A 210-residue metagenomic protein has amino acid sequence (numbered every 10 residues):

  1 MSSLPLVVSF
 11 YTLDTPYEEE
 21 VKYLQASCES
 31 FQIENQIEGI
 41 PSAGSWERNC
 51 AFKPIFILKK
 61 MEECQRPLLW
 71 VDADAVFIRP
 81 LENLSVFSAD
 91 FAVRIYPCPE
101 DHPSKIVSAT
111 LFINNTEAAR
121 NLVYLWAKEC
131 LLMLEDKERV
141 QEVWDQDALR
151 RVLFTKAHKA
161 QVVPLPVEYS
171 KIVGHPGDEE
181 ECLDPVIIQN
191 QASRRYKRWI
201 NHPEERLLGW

Functional and structural regions predicted by a protein language model:
M1-R66, T116-E117, A157-H158, C182 (+2 more regions): N-terminal anchoring/stem segment of glycosyltransferases
C28, I57, D74, L111 (+2 more regions): A residue-level signal for conserved active-site and pocket-lining positions in enzyme catalytic cores
Q36-E38, L69-D72, V93, Q161-P166: A structural signal for short, well-ordered beta-strand segments and their strand-loop junctions that often border
P41-S45, R94-E100, D136: A short glycine/serine-rich beta->alpha loop
N49, L84-S85, G177-E180: Short glycine-biased active-site loop of nucleotidyltransferases that positions the nucleotide triphosphate and helps
A51-I106, T110-T116, R120: GT-A fold catalytic core of metal-dependent nucleotide-sugar glycosyltransferases, centered on the diacidic
A119-W210: Catalytic core and acceptor-binding pocket of nucleotide-sugar-dependent glycosyltransferases
